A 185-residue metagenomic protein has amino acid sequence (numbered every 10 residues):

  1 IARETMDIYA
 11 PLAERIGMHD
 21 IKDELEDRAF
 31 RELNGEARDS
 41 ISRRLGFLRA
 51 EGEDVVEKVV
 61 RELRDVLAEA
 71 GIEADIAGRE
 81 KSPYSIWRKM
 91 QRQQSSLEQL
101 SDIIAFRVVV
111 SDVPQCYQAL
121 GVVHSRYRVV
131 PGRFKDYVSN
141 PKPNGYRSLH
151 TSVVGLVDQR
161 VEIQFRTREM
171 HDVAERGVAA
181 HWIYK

Functional and structural regions predicted by a protein language model:
I1-K185: Nucleic-acid processing machinery
